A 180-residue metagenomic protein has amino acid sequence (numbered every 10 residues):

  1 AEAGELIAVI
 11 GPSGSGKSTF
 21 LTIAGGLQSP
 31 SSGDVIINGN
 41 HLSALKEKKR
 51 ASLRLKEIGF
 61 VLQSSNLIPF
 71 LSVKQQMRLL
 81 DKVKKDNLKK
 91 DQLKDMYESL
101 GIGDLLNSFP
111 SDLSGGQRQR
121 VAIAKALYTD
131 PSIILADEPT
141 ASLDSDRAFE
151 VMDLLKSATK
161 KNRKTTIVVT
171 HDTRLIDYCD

Functional and structural regions predicted by a protein language model:
G25: Helix-to-loop junction immediately C-terminal to a conserved catalytic motif
G33-H41: Conserved ABC transporter NBD signature motif
L55, S108-S111, T129: Conserved signature/switch motifs of ABC ATPase nucleotide-binding domains
L71-R78: Short coil-to-helix segment of the ABC ATPase nucleotide-binding domain corresponding to the Q-loop/switch region
F109-Q119: Conserved ABC ATPase signature
I134-D137: Catalytic Walker B motif of ABC-type/P-loop ATPase nucleotide-binding domains
S145-R147: Helix N-cap at the start of a conserved alpha-helix in ABC-type nucleotide-binding domains
